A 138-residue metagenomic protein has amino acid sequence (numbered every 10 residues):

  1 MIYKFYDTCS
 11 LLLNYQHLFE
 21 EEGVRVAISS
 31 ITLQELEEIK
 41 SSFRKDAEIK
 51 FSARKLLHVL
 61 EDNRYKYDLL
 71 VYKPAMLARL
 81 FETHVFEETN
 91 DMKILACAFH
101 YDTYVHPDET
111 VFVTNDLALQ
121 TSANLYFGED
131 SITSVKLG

Functional and structural regions predicted by a protein language model:
M1-V111, N115-G138: Active-site-proximal, substrate-binding regions of enzyme catalytic domains and RNA-binding/basic surfaces
